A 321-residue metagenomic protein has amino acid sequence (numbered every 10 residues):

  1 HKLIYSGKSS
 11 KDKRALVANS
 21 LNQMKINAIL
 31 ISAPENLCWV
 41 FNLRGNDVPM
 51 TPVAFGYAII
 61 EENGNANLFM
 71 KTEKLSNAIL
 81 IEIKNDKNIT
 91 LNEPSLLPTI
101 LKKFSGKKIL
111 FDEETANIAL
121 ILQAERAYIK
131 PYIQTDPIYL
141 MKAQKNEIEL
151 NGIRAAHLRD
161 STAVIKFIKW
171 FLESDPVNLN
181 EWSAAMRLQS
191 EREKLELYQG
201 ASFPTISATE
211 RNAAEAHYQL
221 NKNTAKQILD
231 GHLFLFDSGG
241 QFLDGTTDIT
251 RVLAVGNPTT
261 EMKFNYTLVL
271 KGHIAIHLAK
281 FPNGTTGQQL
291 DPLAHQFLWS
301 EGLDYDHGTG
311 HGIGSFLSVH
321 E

Functional and structural regions predicted by a protein language model:
H1-E321: Active-site neighborhoods and metal-handling regions in enzymes and metal-associated proteins
